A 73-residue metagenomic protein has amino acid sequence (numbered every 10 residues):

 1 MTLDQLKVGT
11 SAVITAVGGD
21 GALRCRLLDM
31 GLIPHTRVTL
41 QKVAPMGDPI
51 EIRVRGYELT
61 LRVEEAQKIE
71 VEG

Functional and structural regions predicted by a protein language model:
M1-G73: Compact, glycine-rich, soluble single-domain proteins
